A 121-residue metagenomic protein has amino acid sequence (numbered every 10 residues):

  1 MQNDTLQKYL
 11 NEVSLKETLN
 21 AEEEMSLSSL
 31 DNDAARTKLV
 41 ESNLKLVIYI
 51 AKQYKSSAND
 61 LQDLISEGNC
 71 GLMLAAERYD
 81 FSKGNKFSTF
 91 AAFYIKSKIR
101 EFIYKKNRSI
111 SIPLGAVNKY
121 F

Functional and structural regions predicted by a protein language model:
Q2-I112, A116-F121: Alpha-helical promoter-recognition and RNA polymerase-docking modules of transcription initiation factors, dominated by
